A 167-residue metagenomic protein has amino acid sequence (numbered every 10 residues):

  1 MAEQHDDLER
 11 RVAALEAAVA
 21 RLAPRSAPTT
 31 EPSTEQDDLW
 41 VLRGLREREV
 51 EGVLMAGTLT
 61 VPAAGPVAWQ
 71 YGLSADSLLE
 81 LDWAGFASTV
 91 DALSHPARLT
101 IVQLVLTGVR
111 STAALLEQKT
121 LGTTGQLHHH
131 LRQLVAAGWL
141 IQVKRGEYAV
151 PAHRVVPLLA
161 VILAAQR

Functional and structural regions predicted by a protein language model:
A2-T29: Amphipathic alpha-helical oligomerization/assembly segments
P24-G85: Long, low-complexity, charged/polar intrinsically disordered regions in eukaryotic proteins
G85-S94: Short amphipathic alpha-helical boundary/capping segments
S94, R145-A165: Short, cationic-aromatic polyanion-contact patches
P96-L99, T107-S111: Short capping segments at the starts of secondary-structure elements
I101, A114-Q118: A short acidic, leucine-rich amphipathic alpha-helix
L121-V135: Short amphipathic alpha-helical interaction segments
V135-R145: A short, conserved structural fragment
